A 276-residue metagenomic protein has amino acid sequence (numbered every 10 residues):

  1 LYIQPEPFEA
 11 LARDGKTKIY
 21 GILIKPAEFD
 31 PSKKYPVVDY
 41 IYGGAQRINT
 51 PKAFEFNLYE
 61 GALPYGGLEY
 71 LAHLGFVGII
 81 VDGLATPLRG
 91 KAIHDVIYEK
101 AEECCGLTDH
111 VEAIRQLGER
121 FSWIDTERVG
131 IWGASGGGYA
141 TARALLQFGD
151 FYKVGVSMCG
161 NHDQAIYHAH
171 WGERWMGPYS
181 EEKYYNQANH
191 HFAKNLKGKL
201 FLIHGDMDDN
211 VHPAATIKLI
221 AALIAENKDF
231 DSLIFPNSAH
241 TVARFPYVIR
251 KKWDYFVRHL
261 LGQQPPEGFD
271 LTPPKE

Functional and structural regions predicted by a protein language model:
L1-E276: Serine-hydrolase catalytic core recognition
